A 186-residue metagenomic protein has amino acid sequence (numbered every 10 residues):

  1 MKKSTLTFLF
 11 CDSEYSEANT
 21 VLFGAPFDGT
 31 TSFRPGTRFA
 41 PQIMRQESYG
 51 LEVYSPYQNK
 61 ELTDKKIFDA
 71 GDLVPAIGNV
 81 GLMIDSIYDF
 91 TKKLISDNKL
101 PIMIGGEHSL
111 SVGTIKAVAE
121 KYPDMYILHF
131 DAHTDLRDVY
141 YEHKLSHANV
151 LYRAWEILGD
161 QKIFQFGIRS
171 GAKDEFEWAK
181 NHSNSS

Functional and structural regions predicted by a protein language model:
M1-S186: Conserved alpha-helical scaffold segments that buttress catalytic/binding sites
